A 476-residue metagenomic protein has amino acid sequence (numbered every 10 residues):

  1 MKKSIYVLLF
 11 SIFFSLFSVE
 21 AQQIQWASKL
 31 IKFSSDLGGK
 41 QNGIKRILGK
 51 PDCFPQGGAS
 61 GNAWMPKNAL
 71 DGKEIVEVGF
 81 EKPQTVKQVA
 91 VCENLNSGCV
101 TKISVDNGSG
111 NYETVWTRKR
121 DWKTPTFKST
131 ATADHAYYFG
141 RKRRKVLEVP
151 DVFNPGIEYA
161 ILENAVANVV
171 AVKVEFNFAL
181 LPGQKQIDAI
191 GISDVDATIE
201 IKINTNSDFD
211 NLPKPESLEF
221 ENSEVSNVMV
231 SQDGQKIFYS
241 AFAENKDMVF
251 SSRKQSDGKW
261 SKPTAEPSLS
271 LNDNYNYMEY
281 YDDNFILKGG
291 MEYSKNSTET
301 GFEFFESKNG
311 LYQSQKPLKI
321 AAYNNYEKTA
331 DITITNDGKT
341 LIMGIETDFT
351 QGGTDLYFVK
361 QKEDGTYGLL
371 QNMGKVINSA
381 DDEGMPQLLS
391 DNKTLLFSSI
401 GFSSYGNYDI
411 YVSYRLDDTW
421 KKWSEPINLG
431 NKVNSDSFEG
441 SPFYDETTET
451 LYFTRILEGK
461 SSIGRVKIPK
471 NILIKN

Functional and structural regions predicted by a protein language model:
M1-I24: Bacterial Sec-dependent N-terminal signal peptides
Q22-E74, L95-T205, D436: Trp- and acidic/polar-enriched beta-sheet ligand-binding modules for extracellular glycan and matrix recognition
S28, D196-N476: Short, conserved micro-motifs composed of acidic
V76-V86: A short glycine/threonine-centered beta-strand motif
E77-G79, I161, K319, K360: Generic structural detector for well-ordered beta-strands
Q84-L95: A short beta-strand element within beta-rich, extracytoplasmic domains of secreted/secretory-pathway proteins
Q84-V86, V169, I187, V225 (+1 more regions): Core-facing hydrophobic residues within beta-strands of well-ordered domains
K87, T101, V170, D188 (+3 more regions): A short, local hydrophobic-aromatic micro-motif
